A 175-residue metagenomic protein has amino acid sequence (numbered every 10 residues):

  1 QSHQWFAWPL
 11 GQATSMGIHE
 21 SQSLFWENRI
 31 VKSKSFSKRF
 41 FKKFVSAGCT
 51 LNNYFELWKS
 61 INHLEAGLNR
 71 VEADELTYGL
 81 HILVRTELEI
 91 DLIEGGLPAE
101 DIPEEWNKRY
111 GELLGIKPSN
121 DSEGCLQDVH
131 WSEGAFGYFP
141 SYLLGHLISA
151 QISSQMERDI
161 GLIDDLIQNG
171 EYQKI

Functional and structural regions predicted by a protein language model:
Q1-F6: Catalytic Zn2+-binding segment of zinc metalloproteases
A7-W8, Q12, E20, D128-E133: Generic structural "secondary-structure junction" signal
G11-T50: Post-HExxH zinc-binding segment in Zn-dependent metallohydrolases
Q12-M16, L51, R70, D74 (+5 more regions): Hydrophobic alpha-helical scaffolding
R29-F36, T50-L57, P98-D101, I116: General structural signal for secondary-structure boundaries
F40-A47, K59-A66, E100-G111, Q168-N169: Short, mixed-charge, low-aromatic patches
F44-G67, V71-V84, I116-S119: All-alpha helical catalytic cores of prenyl diphosphate-utilizing isoprenoid enzymes
I82, T86-I175: C-terminal, non-catalytic "cap/extension" segments appended to globular domains
